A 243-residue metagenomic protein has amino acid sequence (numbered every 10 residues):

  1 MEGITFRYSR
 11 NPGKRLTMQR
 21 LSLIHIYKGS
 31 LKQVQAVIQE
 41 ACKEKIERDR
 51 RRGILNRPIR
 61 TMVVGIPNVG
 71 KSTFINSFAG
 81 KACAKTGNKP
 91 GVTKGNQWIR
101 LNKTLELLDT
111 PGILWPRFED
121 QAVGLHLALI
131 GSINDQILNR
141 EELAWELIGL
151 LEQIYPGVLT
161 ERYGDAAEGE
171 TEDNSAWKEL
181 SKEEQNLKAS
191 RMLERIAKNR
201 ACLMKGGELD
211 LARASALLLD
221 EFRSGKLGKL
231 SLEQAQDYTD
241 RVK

Functional and structural regions predicted by a protein language model:
G3-P12: Short, glycine/polar-rich helix-capping loops at beta-to-alpha or helix-loop-helix junctions that flank or form
Q19-S22: Conserved beta-strand/loop subsegment of P-loop NTPase cores
I24-I26: Conserved small/polar residues in nucleotide/adenosyl-binding loops
V34-A41: Receiver (REC) domain switch/output surface
K45-G53: Pre-Walker A adenine-sensing motif
R48, P58-R60: Residues that mark the start of a beta-strand
T61-G80, T110: Glycine-rich phosphate-binding P-loop
G87-K243: Helix-rich effector regions associated with P-loop NTPase G domains
